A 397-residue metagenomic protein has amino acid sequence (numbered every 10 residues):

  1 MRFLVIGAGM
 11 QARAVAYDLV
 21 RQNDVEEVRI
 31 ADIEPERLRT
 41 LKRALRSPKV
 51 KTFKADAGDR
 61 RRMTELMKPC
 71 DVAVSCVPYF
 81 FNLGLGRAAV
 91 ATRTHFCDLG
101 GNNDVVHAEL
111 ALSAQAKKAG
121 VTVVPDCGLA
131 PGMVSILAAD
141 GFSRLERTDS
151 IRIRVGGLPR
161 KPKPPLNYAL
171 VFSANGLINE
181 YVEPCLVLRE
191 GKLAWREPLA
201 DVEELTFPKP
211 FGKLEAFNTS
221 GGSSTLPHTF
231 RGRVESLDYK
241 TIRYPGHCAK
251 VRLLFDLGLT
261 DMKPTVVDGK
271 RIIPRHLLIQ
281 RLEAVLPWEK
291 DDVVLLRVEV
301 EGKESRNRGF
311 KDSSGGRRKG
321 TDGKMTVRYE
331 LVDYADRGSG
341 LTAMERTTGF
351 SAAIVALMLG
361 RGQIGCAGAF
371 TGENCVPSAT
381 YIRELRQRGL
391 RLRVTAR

Functional and structural regions predicted by a protein language model:
F3-G7: Conserved N-terminal Rossmann-fold NAD(P)-binding element of oxidoreductases
A12-R13: N-terminal Rossmann-fold NAD(P) dinucleotide-binding loop
E34-E36: Helix N-cap at the beta1-alpha1 junction of Rossmann-like dinucleotide-binding domains, i.e., the first residues
R46-G58: Rossmann-fold cofactor-recognition segment
A57-K68: Conserved Rossmann-fold cofactor-binding substructure of NAD(P)-dependent oxidoreductases
A88-V106: ADP-ribose/adenylate-binding Rossmann-like module
G100-T122: Rossmann-fold NAD(P)-binding glycine/threonine-rich loop
R144-R397: C-terminal catalytic/substrate-binding lobe primarily of soluble NAD(P)-dependent oxidoreductases
